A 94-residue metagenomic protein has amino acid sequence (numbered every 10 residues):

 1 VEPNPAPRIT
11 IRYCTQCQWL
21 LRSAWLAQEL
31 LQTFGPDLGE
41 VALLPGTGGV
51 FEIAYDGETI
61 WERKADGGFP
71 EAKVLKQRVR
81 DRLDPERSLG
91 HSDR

Functional and structural regions predicted by a protein language model:
V1-R94: Domain-level signature for proteins that mediate thiol-based redox and metal-cofactor handling
